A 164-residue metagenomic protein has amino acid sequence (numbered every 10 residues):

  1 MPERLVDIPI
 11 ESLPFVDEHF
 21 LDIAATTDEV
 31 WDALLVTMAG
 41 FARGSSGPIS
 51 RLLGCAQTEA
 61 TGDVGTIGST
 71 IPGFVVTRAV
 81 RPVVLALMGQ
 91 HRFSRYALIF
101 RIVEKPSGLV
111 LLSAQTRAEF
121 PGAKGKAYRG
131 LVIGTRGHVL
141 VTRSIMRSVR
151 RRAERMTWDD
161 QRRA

Functional and structural regions predicted by a protein language model:
M1-Q57: Hydrophobic ligand-binding cavity/cleft-lining segments
P14-D22, V84, A97, L109-S113: Intrinsic-disorder/low-complexity, polar/charged segments enriched in Ser/Thr/Lys/Arg/Asp/Glu/Gln
A24-D28, R78-P82, R101-L111: A short, structured loop/turn motif at beta-sheet edges
V36, T66-I67, F74-R78, Q90: Conserved, structured core segments of small domains
C55-T70: Secreted/surface-exposed cysteine- and glycine-rich disulfide frameworks
L85-H91: Short beta-strand segments that buttress and anchor functional surface loops
R92-R143, V149: Beta-strand/loop substructures that line and gate deep hydrophobic ligand-binding cavities in soluble
R150-A164: Short, highly charged C-terminal tails/helix-capping segments
